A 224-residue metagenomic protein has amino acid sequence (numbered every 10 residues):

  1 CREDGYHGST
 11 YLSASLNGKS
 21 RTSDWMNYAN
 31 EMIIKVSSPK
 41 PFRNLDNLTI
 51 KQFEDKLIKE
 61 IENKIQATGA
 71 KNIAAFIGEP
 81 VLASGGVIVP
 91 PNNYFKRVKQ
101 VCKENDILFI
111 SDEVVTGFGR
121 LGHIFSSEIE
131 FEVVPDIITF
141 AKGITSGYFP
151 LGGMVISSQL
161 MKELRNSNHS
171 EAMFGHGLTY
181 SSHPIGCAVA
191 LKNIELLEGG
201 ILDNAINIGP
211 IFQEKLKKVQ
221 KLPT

Functional and structural regions predicted by a protein language model:
C1-T224: Conserved N-terminal phosphate-binding loop of PLP-dependent enzymes in the Aspartate aminotransferase
